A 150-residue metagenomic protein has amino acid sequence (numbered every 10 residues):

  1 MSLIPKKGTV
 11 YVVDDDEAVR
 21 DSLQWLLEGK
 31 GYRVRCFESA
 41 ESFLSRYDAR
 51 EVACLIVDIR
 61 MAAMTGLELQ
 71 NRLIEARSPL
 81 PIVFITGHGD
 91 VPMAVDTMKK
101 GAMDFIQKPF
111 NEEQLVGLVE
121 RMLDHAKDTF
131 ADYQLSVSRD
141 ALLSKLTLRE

Functional and structural regions predicted by a protein language model:
I4-V19, L23-L27, A40, L55: Conserved acidic segment of CheY-like receiver
R20, A62, T86, D90: The feature encodes the CheY-like receiver
G31-E38, S42, R46: Short hydrophobic/Thr-rich beta-strand motif most characteristic of the beta2 strand and flanking loop of CheY-like
E38-S39, M64-L69: Acidic catalytic/metal-coordinating carboxylates
R50-V57: Active-site beta3 strand of CheY-like receiver
D90-P92, I106, F110-V119: C-terminal output helix
E120-Q134: The C-terminal output helix
